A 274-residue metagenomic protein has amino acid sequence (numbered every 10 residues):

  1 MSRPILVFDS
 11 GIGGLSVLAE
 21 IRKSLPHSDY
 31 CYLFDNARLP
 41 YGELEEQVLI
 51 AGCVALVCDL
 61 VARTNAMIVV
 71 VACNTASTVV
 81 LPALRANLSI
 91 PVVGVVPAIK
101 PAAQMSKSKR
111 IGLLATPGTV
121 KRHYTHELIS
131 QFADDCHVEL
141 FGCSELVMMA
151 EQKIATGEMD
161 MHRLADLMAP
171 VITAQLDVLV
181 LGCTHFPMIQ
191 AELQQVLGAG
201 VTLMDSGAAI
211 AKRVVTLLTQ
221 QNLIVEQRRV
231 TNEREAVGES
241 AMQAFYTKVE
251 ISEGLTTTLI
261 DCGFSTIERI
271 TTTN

Functional and structural regions predicted by a protein language model:
M1-N274: Non-catalytic structural scaffold of enzyme domains
